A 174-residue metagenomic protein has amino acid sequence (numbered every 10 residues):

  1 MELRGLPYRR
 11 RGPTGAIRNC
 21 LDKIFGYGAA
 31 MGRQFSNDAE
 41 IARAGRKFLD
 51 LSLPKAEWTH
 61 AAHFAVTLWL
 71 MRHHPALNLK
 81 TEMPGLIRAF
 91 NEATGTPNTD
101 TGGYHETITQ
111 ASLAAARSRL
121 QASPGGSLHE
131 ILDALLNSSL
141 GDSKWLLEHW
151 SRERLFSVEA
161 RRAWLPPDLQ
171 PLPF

Functional and structural regions predicted by a protein language model:
E2-R10, I17: Extreme N-terminal basic, low-complexity initiation segments that serve as generic localization/processing leaders
Y8, F25-Y27: Aromatic (phenylalanine/tyrosine) cluster motif
T14-A16, A29-A30: Ala/Thr-enriched low-complexity intrinsically disordered regions
G32-D38, A44: Acidic, glycine/proline-rich low-complexity segments that act as flexible tails and inter-domain linkers
F35-S36, D50-G126: Conserved, aromatic- and glycine-enriched, well-ordered alpha/beta core segments that occur as contiguous structural
R46-F48: Short glycine/proline-rich turn/loop motifs
T101-F174: A charged, amphipathic interaction segment
